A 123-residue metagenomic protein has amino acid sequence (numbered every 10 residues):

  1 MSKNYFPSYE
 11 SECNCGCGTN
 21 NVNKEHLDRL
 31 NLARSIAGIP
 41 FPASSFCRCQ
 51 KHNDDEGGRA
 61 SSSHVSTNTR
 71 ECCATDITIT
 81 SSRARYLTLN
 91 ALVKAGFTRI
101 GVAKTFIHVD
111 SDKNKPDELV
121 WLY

Functional and structural regions predicted by a protein language model:
M1-C17, E56-T75: Short, conserved helix/loop micro-motifs enriched in His/Cys and acidic residues
M1-I36, K113, E118, L122-Y123: Extracytoplasmic cell-surface/polysaccharide-interacting catalytic and binding patches
M1-Y5, R48, A60, S82 (+1 more regions): A general marker of short, structured functional hotspots
C17-N21, F46-D54, I77, S82-T88: Short linear motifs at secondary-structure transitions and domain/linker junctions
C17-T19, I39, G58-R59, F97 (+1 more regions): Intrinsically disordered, low-complexity regions
V22, L30, F41-A43, E56 (+2 more regions): Generic hydrophobic secondary-structure signal
L27-G58: Extended, low-complexity, intrinsically disordered C-terminal regulatory tails of eukaryotic serine/threonine kinases
S63-Y123: Catalytic cores and adjacent binding grooves of peptidoglycan-active enzymes
